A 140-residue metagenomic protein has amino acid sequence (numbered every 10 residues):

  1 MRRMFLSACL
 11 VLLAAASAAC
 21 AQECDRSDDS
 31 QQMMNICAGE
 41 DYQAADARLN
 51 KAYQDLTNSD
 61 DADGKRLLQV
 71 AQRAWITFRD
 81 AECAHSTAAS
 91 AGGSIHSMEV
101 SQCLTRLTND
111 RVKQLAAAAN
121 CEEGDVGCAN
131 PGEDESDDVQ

Functional and structural regions predicted by a protein language model:
M1-C9: Bacterial N-terminal signal peptides that target proteins for export
A14-A18: N-terminal signal peptide c-region/cleavage motif recognized by signal peptidases
A19-Q140: N-terminal alpha-helical modules
